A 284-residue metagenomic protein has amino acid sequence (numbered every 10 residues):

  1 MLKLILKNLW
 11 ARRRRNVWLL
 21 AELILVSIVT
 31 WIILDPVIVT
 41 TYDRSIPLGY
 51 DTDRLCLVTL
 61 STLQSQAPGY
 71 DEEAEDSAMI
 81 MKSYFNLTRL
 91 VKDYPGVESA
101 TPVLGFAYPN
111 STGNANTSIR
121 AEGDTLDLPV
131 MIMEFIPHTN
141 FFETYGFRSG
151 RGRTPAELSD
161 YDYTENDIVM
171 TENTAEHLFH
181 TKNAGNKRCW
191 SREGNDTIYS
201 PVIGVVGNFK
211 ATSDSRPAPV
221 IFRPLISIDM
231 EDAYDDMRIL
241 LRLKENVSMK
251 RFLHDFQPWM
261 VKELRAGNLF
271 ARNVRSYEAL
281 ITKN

Functional and structural regions predicted by a protein language model:
M1-W10, L87: A short amphipathic helical element positioned immediately N-terminal to and/or at the very start of a transmembrane
R12-T41, Y50: Short, strongly hydrophobic transmembrane alpha-helices
P36-E122: Membrane-proximal extracellular/periplasmic loop immediately following the first transmembrane helix
A67-K82, L128-I132, D162-N166, F179 (+2 more regions): Solvent-exposed, non-transmembrane alpha-helical starts
G96, D127-I136, R151-V169, R188-N208 (+1 more regions): Beta-strand-rich non-transmembrane domains
G113-R151: The feature marks short, hydrophobic/small-residue-biased sequence motifs that occur predominantly
T139-R153, E165, V169-N186: Short, solvent-exposed hinge/capping segments at secondary-structure junctions
E172-N173, D196-N284: "Rare, low-scoring activations can occur in soluble or secreted enzymes where short amphipathic helices or signal
